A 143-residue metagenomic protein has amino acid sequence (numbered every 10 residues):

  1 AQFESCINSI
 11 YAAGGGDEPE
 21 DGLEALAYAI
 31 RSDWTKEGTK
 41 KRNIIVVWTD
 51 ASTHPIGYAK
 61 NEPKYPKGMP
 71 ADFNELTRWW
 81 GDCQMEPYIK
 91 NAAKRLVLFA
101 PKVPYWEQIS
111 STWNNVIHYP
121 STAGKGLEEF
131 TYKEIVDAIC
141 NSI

Functional and structural regions predicted by a protein language model:
A1-I44, T53-H54: Von Willebrand factor
N8, A12, R31, G81 (+3 more regions): Generic surface-pattern signal
N8, N43, N61, N74 (+3 more regions): Detector for Asparagine
K36, G81-D82, N115: Intrinsic disorder/low-complexity segments enriched in polar/charged and small flexible residues
V46-W48: Structural motif
A51-S111: VWA/integrin I-like adhesion module and closely mimicked acidic/polar interface patches used
M85-I143: Von Willebrand factor A/integrin I-like adhesion domains
